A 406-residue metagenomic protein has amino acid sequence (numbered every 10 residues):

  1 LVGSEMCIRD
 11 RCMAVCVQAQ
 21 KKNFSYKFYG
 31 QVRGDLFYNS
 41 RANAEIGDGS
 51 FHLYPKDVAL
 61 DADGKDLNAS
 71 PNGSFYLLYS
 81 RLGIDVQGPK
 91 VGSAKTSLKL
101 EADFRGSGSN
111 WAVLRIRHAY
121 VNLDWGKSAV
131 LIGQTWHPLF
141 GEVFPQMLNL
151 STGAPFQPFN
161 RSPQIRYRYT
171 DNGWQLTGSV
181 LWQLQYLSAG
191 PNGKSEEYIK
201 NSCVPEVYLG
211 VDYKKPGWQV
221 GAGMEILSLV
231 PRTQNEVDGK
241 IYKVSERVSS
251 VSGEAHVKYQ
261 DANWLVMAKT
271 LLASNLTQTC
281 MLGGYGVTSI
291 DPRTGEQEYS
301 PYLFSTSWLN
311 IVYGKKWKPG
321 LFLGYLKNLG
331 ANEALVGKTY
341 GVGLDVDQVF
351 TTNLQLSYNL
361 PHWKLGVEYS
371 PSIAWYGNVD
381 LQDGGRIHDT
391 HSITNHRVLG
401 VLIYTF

Functional and structural regions predicted by a protein language model:
L1-I8: Short, small-residue-biased leader/transition segments that mark boundaries at the very start of proteins
A14-K21: Boundary at the C-terminal end of the N-terminal hydrophobic targeting segment
K21, G73-Y79, W111-H118, F156-N160 (+6 more regions): Transmembrane beta-barrel outer-membrane domains
K21-D48, V58-Y186, C203-V204, Y208 (+2 more regions): Outer membrane beta-barrel
N39-N43, S109-W111, G141-P145, Q185-G190 (+4 more regions): Outer-membrane beta-barrel proteins
L67-S70, R105, L148-G153, S188-E197 (+4 more regions): Extracellular loop and loop/strand-boundary signature of outer-membrane beta-barrel proteins
G217-V346: Detector for outer-membrane/organellar transmembrane beta-barrel domains, recognizing the amphipathic beta-strand
L360, T390-F406: Outer-membrane beta-barrel "beta-signal"
